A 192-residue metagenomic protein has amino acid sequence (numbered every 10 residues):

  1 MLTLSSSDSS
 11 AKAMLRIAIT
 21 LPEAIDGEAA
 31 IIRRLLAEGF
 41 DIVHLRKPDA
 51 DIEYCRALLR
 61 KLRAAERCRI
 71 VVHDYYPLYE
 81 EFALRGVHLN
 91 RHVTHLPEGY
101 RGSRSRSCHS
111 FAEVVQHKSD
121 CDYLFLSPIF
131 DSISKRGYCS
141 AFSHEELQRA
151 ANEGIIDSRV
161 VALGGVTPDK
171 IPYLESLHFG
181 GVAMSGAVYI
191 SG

Functional and structural regions predicted by a protein language model:
K12-A29, S105-C108, A162: Active-site mouth loops of central-metabolism enzymes
A18, V43, Y79, H117 (+3 more regions): Conserved, mostly hydrophobic/aromatic
E23-L36, D74-P77, S110-Q116, T167-P172: Short, acidic/polar
R34-E38, L62, Y79, Q116-K118 (+2 more regions): Generic structural signal for hydrophobic
R34-Y100: N-terminal active-site wall of soluble small-molecule enzyme domains
R56-D74, G99-F111, C139-A162: Alpha-helix-loop-beta-strand connector modules within alpha/beta enzyme cores
V87-E98, Y123-Y138, G165-G192: Glycine-rich phosphate-binding active-site loops on the catalytic face of alpha/beta enzymes
R104, S110-K135: Histidine/lysine/aspartate-rich catalytic loop segments that bind and position anionic ligands
